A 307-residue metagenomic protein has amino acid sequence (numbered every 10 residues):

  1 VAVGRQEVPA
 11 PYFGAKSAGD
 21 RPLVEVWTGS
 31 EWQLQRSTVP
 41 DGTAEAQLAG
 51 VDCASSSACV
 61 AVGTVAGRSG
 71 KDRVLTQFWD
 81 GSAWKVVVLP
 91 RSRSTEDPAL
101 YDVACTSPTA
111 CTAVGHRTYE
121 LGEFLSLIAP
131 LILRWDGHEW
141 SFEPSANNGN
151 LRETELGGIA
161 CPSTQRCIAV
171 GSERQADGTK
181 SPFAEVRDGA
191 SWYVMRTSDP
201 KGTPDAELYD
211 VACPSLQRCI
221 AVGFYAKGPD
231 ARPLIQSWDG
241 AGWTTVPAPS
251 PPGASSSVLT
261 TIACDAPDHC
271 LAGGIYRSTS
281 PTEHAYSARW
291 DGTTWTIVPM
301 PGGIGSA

Functional and structural regions predicted by a protein language model:
V1-A307: Residue-level hotspots at or immediately adjacent to binding/recognition sites across diverse folds
